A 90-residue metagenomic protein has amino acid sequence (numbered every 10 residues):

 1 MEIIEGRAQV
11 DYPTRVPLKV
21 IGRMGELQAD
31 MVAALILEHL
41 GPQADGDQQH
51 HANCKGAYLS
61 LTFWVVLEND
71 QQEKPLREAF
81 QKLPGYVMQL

Functional and structural regions predicted by a protein language model:
M1-S60, W64-L90: Long, contiguous binding/interaction regions
